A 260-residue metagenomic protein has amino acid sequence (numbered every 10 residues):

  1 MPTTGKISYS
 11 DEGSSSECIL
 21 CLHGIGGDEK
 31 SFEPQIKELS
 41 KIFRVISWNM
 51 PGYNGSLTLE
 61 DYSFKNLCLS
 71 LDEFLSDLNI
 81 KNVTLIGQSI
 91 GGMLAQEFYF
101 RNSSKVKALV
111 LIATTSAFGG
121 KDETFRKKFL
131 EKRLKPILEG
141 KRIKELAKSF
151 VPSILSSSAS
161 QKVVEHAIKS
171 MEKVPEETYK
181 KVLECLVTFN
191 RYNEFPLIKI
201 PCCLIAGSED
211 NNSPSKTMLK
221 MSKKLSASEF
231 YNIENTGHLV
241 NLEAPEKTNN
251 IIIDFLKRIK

Functional and structural regions predicted by a protein language model:
M1-L20, K41-F43, K81, I253-K260: Alpha/beta-hydrolase fold catalytic core
S10-L57, F74: Conserved HGGG/HGGXW glycine-rich cap/lid loop of the alpha/beta-hydrolase fold
N66-V83: Conserved acidic catalytic loop of the alpha/beta-hydrolase fold
Q96, F100-R101, V106-E139: Flexible "cap/lid" loop of the alpha/beta hydrolase fold
K121-K128, E139-P196: Conserved alpha/beta-hydrolase catalytic His-Asp/Glu region
I198, L204-A206: Short beta-strand/loop motif that positions the catalytic acidic residue of the alpha/beta-hydrolase fold
E209-S213: Acidic catalytic loop of the alpha/beta-hydrolase fold
T236-P245, N249: Catalytic histidine-centered segment of alpha/beta-hydrolase-like enzymes
